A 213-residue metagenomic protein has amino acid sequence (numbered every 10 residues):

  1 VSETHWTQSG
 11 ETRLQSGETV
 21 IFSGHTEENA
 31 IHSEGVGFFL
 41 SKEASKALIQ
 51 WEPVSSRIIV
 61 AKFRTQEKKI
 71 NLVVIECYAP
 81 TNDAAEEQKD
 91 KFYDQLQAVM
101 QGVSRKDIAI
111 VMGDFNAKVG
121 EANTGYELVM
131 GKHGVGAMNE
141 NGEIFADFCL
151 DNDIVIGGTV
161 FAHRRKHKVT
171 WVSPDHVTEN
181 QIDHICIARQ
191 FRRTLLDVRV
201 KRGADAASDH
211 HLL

Functional and structural regions predicted by a protein language model:
V1-L213: A shared catalytic/ligand-binding motif for oxyanion handling
